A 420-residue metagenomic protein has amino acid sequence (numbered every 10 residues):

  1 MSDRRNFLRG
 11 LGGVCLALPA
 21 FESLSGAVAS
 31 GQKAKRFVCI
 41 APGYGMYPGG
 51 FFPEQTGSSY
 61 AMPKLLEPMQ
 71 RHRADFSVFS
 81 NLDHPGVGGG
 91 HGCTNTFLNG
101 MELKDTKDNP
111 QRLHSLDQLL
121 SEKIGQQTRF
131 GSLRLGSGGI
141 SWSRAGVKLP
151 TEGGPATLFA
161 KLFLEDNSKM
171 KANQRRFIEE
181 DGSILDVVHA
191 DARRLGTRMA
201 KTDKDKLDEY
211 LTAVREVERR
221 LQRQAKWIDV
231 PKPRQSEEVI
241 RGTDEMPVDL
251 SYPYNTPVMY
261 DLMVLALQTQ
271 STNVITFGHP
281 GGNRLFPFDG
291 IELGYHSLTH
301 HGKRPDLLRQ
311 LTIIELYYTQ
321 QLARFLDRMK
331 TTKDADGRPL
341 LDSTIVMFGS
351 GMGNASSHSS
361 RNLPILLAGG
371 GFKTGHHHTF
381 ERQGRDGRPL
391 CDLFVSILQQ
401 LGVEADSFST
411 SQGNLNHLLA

Functional and structural regions predicted by a protein language model:
M1-A420: Ligand-binding pockets and gating/stacking loops
